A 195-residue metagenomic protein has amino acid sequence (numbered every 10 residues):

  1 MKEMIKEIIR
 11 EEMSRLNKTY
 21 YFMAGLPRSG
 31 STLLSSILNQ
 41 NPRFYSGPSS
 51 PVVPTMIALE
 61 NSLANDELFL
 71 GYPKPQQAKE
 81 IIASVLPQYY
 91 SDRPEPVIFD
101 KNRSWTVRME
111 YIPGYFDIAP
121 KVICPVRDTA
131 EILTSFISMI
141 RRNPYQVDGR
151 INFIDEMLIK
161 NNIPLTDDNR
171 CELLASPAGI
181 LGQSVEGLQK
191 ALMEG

Functional and structural regions predicted by a protein language model:
M1-D92, F153: PAPS-dependent sulfotransferase catalytic core
K18, P94-P96, A119-P120: A general structural motif
Y21-F22, P96, L174-S176: Short, contiguous strand/loop micro-motifs
M23-G25, I98-K101, C124-V126: Short beta-strand segments
N39-N41, P94, D117, E194: Short, well-ordered coil/turn elements that cap or connect secondary structure elements
Y72-A78, I98-N102, P177-I180: Short, flexible loop segments at the rims of nucleotide/cofactor-binding pockets, characterized by
V85-Y111: Glycine-rich phosphate-binding loop used to anchor ATP phosphates in small-molecule kinases, encompassing both
R103-G195: PAPS-dependent sulfotransferase catalytic domain
